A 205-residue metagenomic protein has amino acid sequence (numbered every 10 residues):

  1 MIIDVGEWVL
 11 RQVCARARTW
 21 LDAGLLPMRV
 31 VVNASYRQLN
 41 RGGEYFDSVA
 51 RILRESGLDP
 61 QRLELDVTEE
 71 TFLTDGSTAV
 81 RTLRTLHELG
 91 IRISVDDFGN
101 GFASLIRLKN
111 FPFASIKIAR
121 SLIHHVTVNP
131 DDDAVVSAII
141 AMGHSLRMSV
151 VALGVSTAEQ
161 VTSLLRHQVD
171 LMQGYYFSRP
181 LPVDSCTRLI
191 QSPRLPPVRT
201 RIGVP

Functional and structural regions predicted by a protein language model:
M1-T78, G154: Catalytic core of bacterial c-di-GMP phosphodiesterases, primarily the EAL and HD-GYP domains, capturing alpha-helical
I3, F98, V126-A134: Cytosolic catalytic cores of cyclic-nucleotide second-messenger enzymes
G43, K109, T127, I190: Short, flexible helix/strand-to-coil boundary loops that buttress conserved ligand/catalytic motifs in alpha/beta
E44-Y45, T78-A79, S104, V128-D131 (+1 more regions): Residues at alpha-helix caps and immediate loop-helix transition turns in enzyme cores, especially N- and C-cap
A50-V126, I140-P180: The catalytic core of metal-dependent phosphodiesterases that act on cyclic dinucleotides
D131-V135, F177, P182-S185: Short acidic-hydrophobic sequence patches enriched in Asp/Glu that either
L165, L181-P205: C-terminal helical cap(s) of enzyme catalytic domains, especially alpha/beta-barrels
